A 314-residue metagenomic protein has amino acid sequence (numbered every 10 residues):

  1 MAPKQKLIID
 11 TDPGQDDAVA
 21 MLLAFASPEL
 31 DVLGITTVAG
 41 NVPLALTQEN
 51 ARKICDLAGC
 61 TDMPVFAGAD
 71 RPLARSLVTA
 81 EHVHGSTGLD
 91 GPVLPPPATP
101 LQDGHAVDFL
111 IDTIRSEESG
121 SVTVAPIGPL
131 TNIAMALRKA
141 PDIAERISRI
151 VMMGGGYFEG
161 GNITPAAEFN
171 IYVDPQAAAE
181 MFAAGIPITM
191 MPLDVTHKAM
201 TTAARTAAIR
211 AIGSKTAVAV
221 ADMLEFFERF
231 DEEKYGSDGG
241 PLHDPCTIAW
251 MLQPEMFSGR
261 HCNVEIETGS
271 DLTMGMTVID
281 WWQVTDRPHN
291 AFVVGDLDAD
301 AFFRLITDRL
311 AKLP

Functional and structural regions predicted by a protein language model:
A2-Q5, L22-A24, D31-V32, Y172-Q176 (+1 more regions): Conformational coupling and interaction surfaces
A2-T11, Q15-K53, T87, L94-K198 (+1 more regions): Active-site histidine-anchored catalytic micro-motif
Q5, Q48-E117, H289-L297, T307-A311: Metal-dependent C-N hydrolase catalytic cores
T37-G40, G68-D70, G269: Acidic/polar N-terminal loop/beta-strand segments that form early-domain functional surfaces
V42-L46, A74, G156-G160, E265-W282: Short, mixed-charge aromatic SLiMs
D56-T61, D70, D112-S116, R138-D142 (+7 more regions): Generic secondary-structure signature for well-ordered alpha-helical cores
V65, M181, I248: A residue-level signal for conserved active-site and pocket-lining positions in enzyme catalytic cores
R71, E81, T87, P92 (+9 more regions): Flexible, active-site-adjacent loop/turn segments at secondary-structure boundaries
